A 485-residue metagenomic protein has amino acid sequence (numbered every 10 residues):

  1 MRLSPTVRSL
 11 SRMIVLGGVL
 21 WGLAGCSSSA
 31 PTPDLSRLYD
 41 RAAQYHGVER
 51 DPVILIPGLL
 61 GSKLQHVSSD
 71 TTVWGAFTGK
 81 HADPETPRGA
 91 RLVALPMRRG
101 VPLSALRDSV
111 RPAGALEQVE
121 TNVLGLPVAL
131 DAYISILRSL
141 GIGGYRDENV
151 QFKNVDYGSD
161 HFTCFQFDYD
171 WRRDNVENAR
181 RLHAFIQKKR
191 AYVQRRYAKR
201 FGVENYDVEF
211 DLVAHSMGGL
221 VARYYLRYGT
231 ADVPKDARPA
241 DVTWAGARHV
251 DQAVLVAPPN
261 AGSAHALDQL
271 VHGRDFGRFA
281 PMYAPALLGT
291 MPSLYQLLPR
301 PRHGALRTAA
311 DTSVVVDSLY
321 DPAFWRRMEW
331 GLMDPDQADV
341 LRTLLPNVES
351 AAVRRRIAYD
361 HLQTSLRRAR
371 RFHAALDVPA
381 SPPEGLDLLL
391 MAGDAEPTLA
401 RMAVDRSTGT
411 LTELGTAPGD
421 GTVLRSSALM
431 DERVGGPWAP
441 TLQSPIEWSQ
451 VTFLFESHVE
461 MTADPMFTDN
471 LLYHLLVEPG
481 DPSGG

Functional and structural regions predicted by a protein language model:
R2-I14: Bacterial N-terminal signal peptides that target proteins for export
M13-A24: Bacterial N-terminal signal peptides
L23, V53, G385-L388: A residue-level signal for beta-strand positions that form part of recognition/binding surfaces within mature
G25-V213, M217-M291, L297, L306-L319 (+5 more regions): N-terminal non-catalytic accessory region
L294, P301-G304, A310-A352: Patatin-like phospholipase A catalytic core
A305-L306, T398: Short, surface-exposed beta-strand/loop "edge" segments at domain boundaries and coil↔beta transitions
G331, D336-G485: C-terminal subdomain of alpha/beta-hydrolase-fold enzymes, centered on the catalytic histidine and its supporting
